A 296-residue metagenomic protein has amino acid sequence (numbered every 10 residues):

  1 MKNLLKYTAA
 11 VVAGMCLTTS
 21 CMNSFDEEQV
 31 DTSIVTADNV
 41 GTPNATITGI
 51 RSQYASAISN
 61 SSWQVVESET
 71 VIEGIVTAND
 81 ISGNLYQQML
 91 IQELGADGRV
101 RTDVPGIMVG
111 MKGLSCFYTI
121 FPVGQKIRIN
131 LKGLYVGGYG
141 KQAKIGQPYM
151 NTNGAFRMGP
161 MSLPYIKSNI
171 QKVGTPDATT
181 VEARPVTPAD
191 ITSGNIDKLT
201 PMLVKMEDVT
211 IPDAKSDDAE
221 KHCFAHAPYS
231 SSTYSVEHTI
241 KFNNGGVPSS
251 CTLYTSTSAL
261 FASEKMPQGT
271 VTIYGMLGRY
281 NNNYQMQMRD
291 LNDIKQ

Functional and structural regions predicted by a protein language model:
M1-A9: Bacterial N-terminal signal peptides that target proteins for export
C16-S20: C-terminal motif of bacterial Sec signal peptides marking the signal peptidase cleavage site
M22-Y86, L90-D97, P105-Q296: OB-fold nucleic-acid-binding modules
